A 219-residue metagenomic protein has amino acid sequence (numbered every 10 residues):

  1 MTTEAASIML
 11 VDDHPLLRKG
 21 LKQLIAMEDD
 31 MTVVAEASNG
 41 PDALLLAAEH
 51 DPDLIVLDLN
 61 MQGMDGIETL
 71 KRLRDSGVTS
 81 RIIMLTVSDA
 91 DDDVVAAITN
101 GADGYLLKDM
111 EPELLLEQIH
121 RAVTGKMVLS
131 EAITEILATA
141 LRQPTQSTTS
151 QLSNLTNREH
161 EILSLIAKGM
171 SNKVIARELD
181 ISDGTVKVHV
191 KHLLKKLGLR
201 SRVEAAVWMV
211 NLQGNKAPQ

Functional and structural regions predicted by a protein language model:
E4-L17, L21-I25, L155: Conserved acidic segment of CheY-like receiver
E36-L45, G66-E68, S201-E204: Helix N-cap/capping motif at the beta->alpha junctions
A48-H50, R72-T79, N100, L212-Q213: Conserved phosphotransfer cores of two-component systems
H50-V56: Active-site beta3 strand of CheY-like receiver
D58, T86: Active-site residues of response regulator receiver
M61: Receiver (REC) domain active-site loop signature in two-component systems and cognate sites in sensor histidine kinases
D93-T99, G104, K108-N157, E161 (+1 more regions): Short, flexible helix-to-coil linker/hinge segments that flank and couple to helix-turn-helix
G169-E204: Recognition helix of helix-turn-helix DNA-binding domains
